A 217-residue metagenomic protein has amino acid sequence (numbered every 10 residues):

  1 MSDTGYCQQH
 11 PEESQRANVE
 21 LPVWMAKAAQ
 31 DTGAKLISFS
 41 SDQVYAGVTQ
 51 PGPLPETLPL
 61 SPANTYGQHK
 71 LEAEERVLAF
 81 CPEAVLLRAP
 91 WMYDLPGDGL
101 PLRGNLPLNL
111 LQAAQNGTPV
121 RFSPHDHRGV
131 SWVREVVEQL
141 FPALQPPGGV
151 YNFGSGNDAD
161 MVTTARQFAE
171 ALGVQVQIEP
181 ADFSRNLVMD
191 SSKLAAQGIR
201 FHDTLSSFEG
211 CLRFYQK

Functional and structural regions predicted by a protein language model:
M1-A17: NAD(P)H-binding glycine-rich loop region in Rossmannoid oxidoreductase-like domains and their noncatalytic homologs
P22-M25, E74, L140: Conserved internal alpha-helix within the Rossmann fold of NAD(P)-dependent oxidoreductases
V23-S61: Conserved Rossmann-fold NAD(P)-dependent oxidoreductase catalytic core, especially the SDR/UDP-sugar
D31-T32, F80, L172: Helix C-cap/helix->beta junction micro-motif
H69: Active-site helix of classical SDR
R76-H127, E135: NAD(P)-dependent short-chain dehydrogenase/reductase
V137-R185, S191: Mid/C-terminal beta-alpha module of Rossmann-like enzyme folds, strongest in SDR-family dehydrogenases/epimerases
V174-V176, A181-K217: C-terminal amphipathic/interface module of NAD(P)-dependent oxidoreductases and related NAD-binding regulators
